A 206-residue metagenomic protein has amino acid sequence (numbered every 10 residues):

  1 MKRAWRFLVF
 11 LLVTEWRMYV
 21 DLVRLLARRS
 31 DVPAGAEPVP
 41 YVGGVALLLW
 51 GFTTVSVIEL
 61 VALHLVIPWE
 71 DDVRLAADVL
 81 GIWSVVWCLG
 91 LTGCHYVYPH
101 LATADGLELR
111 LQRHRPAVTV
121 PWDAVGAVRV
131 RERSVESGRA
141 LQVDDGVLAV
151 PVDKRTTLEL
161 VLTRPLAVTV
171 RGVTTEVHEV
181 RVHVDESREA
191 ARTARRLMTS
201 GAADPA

Functional and structural regions predicted by a protein language model:
M1-W69, D145, T175-R181, R192: N-terminal membrane-targeting/pre-transmembrane regions
L63-I67, L75-Y96: Transmembrane alpha-helices and immediately adjacent membrane-cytoplasm interface residues in multi-pass integral
V85-E132: Conserved beta-hairpin
Q112-R181: Non-transmembrane, membrane-adjacent beta-strand/coil modules in membrane-associated proteins and peripheral
V168, V173-A206: Cytosol-/stroma-facing membrane-proximal "stalk/adaptor" domains immediately downstream of transmembrane anchors
